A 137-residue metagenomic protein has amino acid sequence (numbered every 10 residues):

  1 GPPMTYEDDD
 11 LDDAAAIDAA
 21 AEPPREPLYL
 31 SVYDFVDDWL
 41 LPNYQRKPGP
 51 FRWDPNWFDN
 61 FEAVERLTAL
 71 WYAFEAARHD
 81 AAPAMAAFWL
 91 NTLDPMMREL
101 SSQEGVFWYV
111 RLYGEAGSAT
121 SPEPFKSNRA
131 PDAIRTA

Functional and structural regions predicted by a protein language model:
G1-P23, K126-A137: Non-catalytic accessory regions used for complex assembly or targeting
D8-W53: Short terminal alpha-helical segments
P23, P27, S31, F58-T68 (+2 more regions): Alpha-helix boundary/N-cap detector
V36-N43, A73-A77, M96, L100: Generic structural signal for hydrophobic core residues of well-folded globular domains
N43-D80: Amphipathic alpha-helical interaction modules
A82-A137: Amphipathic alpha-helical binding modules
